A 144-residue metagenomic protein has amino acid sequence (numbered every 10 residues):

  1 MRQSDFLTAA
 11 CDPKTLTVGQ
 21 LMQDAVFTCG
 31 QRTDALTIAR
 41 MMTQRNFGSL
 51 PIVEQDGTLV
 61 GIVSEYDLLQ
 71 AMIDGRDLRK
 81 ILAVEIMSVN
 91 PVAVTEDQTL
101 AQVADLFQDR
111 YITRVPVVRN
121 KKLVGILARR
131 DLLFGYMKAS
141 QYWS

Functional and structural regions predicted by a protein language model:
M1-S144: Tandem CBS (Cystathionine beta-synthase) repeat/Bateman regulatory domains
